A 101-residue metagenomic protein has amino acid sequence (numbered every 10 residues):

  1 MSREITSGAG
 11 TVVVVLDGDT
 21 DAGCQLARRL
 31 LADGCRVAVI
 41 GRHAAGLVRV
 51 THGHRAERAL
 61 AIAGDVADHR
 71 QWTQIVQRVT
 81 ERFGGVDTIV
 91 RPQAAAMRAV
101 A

Functional and structural regions predicted by a protein language model:
S2-A38: Canonical Rossmann dinucleotide-binding motif of NAD(H)/NADP(H)-dependent dehydrogenases/reductases, specifically
S7-G8, A56-L60, R78-A101: A glycine-rich helix->loop->beta "capping" turn within Rossmann-like NAD(P)(H)-dependent oxidoreductase domains
V15-D19, I40-H43, V66, R91-A94: Structural motif
G23, L47, R98-V100: Glycine/Thr-rich phosphate-binding loops of Rossmann-like dinucleotide-binding domains
C24, R28, A32, V48 (+2 more regions): Amphipathic, non-transmembrane alpha-helical secondary structure
D33-R49: Conserved glycine-rich Rossmann-like NAD(P)H-binding loop of the short-chain dehydrogenase/reductase
V50-R55: Short, conserved SAM-binding/catalytic segment of Class I S-adenosyl-L-methionine-dependent methyltransferases
G64-Q74: The beta1-alpha1 cofactor-binding region of Rossmann-like NAD(H)/NADP(H)-dependent oxidoreductases
